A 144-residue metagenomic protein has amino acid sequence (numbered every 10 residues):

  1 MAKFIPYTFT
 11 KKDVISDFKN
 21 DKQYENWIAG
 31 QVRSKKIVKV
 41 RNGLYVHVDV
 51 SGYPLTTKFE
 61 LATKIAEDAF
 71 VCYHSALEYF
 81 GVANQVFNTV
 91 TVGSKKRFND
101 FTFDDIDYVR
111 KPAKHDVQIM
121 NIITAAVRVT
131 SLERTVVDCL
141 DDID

Functional and structural regions predicted by a protein language model:
M1-Y73, F103-I106: Short beta-edge/loop segments at beta->alpha junctions of small alpha/beta modules that act as binding/recognition
Y79-D144: Phosphate-handling catalytic interfaces
